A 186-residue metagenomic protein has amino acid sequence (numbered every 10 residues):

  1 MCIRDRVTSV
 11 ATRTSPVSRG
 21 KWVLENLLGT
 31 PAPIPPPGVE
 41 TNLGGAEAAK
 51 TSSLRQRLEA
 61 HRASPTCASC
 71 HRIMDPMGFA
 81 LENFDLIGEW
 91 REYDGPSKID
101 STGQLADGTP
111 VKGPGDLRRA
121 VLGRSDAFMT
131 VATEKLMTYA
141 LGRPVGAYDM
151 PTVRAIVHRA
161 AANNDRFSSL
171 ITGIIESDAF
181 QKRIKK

Functional and structural regions predicted by a protein language model:
R4-T138, M150-N163, T172-K186: Active-site substrate-binding loop specific to GH73 endo-beta-N-acetylglucosaminidase modules in bacterial autolysins
A140-P144: Core structural elements
R166-F167: Helix N-cap / loop-to-helix initiation motif
